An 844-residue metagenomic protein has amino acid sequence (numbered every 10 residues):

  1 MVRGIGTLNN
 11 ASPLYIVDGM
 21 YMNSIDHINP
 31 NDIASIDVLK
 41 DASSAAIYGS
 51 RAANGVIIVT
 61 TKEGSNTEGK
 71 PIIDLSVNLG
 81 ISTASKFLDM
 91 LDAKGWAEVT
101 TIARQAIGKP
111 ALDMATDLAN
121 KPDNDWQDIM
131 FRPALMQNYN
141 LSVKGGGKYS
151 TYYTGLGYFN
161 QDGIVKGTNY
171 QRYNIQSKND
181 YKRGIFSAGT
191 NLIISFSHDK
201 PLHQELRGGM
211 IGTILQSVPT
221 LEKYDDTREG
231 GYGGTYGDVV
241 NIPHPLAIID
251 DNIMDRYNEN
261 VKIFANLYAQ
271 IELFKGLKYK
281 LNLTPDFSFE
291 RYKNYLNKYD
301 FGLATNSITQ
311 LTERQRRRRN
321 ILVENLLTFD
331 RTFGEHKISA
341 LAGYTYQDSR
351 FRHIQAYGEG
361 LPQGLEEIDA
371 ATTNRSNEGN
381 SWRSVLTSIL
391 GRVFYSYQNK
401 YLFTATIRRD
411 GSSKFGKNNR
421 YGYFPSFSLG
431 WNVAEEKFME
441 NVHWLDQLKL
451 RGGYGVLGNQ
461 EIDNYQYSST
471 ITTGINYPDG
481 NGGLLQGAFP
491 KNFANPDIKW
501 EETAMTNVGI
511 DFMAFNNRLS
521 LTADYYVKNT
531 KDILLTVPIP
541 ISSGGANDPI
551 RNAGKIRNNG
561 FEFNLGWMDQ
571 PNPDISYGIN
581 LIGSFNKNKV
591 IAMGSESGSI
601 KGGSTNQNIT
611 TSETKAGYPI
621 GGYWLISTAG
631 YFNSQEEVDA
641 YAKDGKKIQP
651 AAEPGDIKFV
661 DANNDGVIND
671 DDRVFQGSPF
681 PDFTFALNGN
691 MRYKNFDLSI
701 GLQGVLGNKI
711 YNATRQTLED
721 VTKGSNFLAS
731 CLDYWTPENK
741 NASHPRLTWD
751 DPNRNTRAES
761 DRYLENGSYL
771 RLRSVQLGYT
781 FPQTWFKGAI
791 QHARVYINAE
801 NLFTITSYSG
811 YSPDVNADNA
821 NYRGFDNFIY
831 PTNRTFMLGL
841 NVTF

Functional and structural regions predicted by a protein language model:
M1, T7-N9, P13, G55 (+8 more regions): Residues embedded in well-ordered regular secondary structure
M1-R3, P13-D18, S35-L39, V56-T60 (+3 more regions): Soluble periplasmic/extracytoplasmic beta-strand elements of cell-envelope proteins
L8, M22-S24, A42-I47, G64-T67 (+12 more regions): Short beta-strands and strand-coil junctions in structured, solvent-facing domains, enriched
S12, Q137, R172-Y173, K178-F196 (+5 more regions): Extracellular/periplasmic, surface-exposed regions of secreted and cell-surface proteins
D18-A46: Short acidic/polar hinge/loop motifs at secondary-structure boundaries that mediate gating or recognition
D74-K121, Q466, M568-S678, E719 (+2 more regions): Conserved small-residue
T116, Q127, S412, V705-E800: Extracytoplasmic gating/loop element in the C-terminal half of outer-membrane beta-barrel translocons and assembly
Q676-Y711: Glycine-rich, aromatic-lined ligand/substrate-binding cores of catalytic and carbohydrate-binding domains
